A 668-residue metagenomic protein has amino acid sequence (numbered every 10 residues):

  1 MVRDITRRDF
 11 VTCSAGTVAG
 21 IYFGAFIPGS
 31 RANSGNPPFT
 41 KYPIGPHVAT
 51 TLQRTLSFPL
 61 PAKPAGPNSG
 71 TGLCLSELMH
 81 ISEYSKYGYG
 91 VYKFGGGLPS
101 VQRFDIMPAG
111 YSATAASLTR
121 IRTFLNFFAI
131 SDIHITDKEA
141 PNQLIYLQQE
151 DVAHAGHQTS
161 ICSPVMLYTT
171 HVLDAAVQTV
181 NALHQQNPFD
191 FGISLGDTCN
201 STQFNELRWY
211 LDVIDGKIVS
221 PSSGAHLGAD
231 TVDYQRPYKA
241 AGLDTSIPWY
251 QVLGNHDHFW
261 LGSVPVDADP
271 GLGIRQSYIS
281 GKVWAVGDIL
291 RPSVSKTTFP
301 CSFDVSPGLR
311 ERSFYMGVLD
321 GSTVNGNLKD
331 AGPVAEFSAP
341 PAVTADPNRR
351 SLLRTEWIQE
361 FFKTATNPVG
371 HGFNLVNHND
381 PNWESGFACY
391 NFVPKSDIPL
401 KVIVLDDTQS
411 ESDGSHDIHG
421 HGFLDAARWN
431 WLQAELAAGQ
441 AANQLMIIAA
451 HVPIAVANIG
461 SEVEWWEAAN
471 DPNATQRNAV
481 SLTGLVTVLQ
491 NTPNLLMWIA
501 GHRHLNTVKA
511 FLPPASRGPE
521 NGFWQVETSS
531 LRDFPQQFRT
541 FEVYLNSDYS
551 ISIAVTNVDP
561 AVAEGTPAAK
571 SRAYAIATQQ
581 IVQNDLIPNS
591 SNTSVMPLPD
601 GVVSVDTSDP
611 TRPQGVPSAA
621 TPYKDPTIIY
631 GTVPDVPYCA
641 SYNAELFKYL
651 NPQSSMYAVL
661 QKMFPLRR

Functional and structural regions predicted by a protein language model:
M1-V18: N-terminal secretory signal peptides and thylakoid transit peptides that target proteins across membranes
A19, S30-A32: Cleavable N-terminal signal peptides
N33-H184, D190-F191, Q251, G271-A442 (+2 more regions): Metal-dependent phosphoesterase/phosphodiesterase active-site architecture
S131, L195-D197, L253-G254, A450 (+1 more regions): Active-site flanking residues adjacent to catalytic metal/cofactor-binding acidic residues
D137, C199-T202, D257-G262, E411-S412 (+3 more regions): Active-site environment of divalent metal-dependent phosphoester hydrolases
P141-Q143, N205-R208, V264-P265, H416-D417 (+2 more regions): Short coil/turn segments at secondary-structure boundaries
V165-S280, W284: Core catalytic region of metal-dependent phosphoesterases/phosphodiesterases, especially metallo-beta-lactamase-like
S412-N430, A437-L496: Active-site-proximal segments of metal-dependent phosphoesterases and phosphodiesterases across multiple
